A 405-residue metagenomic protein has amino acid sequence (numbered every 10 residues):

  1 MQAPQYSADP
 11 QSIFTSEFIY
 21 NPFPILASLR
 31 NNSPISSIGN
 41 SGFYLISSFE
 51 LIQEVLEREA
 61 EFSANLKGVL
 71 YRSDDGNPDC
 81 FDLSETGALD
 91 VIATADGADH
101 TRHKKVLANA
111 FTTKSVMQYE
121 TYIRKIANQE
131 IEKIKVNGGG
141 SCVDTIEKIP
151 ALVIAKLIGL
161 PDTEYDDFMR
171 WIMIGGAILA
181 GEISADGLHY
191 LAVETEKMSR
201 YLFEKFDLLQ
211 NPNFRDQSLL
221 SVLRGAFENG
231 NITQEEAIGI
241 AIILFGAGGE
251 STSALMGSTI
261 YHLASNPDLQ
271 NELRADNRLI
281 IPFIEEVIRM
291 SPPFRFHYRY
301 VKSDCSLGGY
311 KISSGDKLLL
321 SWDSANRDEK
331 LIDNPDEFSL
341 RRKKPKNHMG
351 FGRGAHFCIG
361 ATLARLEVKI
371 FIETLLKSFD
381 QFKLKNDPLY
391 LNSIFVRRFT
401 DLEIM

Functional and structural regions predicted by a protein language model:
M1-M405: Cytochrome P450
